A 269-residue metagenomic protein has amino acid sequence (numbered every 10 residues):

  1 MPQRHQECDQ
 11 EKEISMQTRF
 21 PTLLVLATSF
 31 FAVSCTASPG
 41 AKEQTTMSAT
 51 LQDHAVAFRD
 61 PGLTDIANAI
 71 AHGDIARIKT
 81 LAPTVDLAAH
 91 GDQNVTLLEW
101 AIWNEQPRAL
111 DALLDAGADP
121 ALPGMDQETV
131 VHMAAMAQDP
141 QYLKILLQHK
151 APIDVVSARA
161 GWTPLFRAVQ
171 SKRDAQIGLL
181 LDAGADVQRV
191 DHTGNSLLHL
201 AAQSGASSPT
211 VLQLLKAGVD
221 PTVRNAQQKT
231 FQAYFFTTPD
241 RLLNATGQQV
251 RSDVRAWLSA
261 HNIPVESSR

Functional and structural regions predicted by a protein language model:
V33-S34: C-terminal motif of bacterial Sec signal peptides marking the signal peptidase cleavage site
A37-D65, A217-T222, A226-K229, A233-R269: Ankyrin-repeat-protein effector appendages
T46-W100: N-terminal segments that cap or nucleate solenoid repeat domains
G62, N94, Q127, A160-G161 (+2 more regions): Start-of-repeat signature of ankyrin repeats
N68-G73, W100-Q106, M133-D139, R167-R173 (+2 more regions): Ankyrin repeat A-helix N-terminal signature
D74-A82, Q106-L114, D139-L147, R173-L181 (+2 more regions): Ankyrin repeat structural motif
L87-A88, P120, I153, V187 (+1 more regions): Ankyrin-repeat inter-repeat connecting loop/turn
G91, G124, S157-A158, D191 (+1 more regions): Ankyrin repeat boundary/linker residues
